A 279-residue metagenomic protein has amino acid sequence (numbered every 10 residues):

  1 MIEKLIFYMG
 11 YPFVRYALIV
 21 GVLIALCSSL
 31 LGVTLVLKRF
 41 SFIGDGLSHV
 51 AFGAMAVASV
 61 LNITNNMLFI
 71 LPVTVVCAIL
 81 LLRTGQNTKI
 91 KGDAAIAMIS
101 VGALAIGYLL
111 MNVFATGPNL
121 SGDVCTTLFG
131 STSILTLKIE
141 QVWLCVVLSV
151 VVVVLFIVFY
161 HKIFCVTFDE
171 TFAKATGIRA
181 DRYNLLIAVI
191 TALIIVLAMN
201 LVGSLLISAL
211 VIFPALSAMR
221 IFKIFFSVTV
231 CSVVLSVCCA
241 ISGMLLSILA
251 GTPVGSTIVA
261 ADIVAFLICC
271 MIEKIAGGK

Functional and structural regions predicted by a protein language model:
M1-L26: Membrane-interfacial amphipathic/re-entrant helices at transmembrane-helix boundaries
K4, I96, S100-I157: Transmembrane helix-bundle core of multi-pass membrane transporters and related energy-transducing complexes
L18-L23, M67-P72, A94-M98, V142-V147 (+3 more regions): Hydrophobic alpha-helical transmembrane segments
V20-S28, A54, A58, F69-C77 (+16 more regions): Alpha-helical transmembrane segments in multi-pass membrane proteins
V33-S48, F52-P118, A218-V230, S247-G251 (+1 more regions): Short loop segments and helix-boundary regions at transmembrane helix junctions of multi-pass inner-membrane proteins
L137-P214: Helix-loop-helix "hairpin" substructures at the membrane interface of multi-pass membrane proteins
N200-S256: Transmembrane alpha-helical segments in multi-pass inner-membrane proteins
G255-V259, I263-K279: Cytosolic-side transmembrane-helix boundaries in multi-pass membrane proteins
